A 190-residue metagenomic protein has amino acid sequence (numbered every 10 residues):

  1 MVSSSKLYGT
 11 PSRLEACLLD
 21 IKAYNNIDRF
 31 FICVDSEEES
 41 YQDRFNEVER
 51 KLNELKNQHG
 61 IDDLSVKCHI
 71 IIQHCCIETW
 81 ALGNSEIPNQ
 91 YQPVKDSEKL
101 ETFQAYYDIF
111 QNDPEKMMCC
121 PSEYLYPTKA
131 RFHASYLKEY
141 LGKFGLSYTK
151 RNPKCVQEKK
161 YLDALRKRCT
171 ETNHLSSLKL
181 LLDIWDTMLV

Functional and structural regions predicted by a protein language model:
M1: A short acidic/basic microdomain associated with nuclease active sites
S4, P11-V190: C-terminal accessory helical subdomains adjacent to catalytic cores in phosphodiester- and nucleotide-handling enzymes
